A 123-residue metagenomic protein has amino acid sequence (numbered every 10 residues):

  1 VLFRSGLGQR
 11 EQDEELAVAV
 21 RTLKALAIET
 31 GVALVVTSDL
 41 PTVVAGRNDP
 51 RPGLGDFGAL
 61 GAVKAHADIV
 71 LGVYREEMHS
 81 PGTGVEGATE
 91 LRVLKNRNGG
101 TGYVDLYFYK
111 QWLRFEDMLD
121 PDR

Functional and structural regions predicted by a protein language model:
V1-L2: Short, small-residue-biased leader/transition segments that mark boundaries at the very start of proteins
S5-R10, E14-G31, T42-R123: C-terminal regions of RecA-like/P-loop NTPase motor modules
T37: Conserved D-loop beta-strand region of ABC ATPase nucleotide-binding domains
